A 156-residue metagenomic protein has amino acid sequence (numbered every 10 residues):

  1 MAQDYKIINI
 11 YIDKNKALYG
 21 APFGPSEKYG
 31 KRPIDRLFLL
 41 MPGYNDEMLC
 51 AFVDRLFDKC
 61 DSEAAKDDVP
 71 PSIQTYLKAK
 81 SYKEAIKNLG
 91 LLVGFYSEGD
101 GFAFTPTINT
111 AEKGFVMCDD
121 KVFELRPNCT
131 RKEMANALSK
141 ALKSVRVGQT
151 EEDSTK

Functional and structural regions predicted by a protein language model:
M1-D13, P71, T75, K87-L91 (+2 more regions): Intrinsic N-terminal pre-sequences and regulatory tails
K6-Y44, E98-N136: Intrinsically disordered, low-complexity regulatory segments enriched in Ser/Thr/Pro and charged residues
E27-G30, C60-A64, A111-G114, V145-Q149: Short loop/beta submotifs within extracellular cysteine-rich repeat domains
I34-R36, A65, V69, C118-D120 (+2 more regions): Generic preference for flexible, low-structure residues
L40-G90: Negatively charged, low-complexity tracts enriched in Asp/Glu with abundant Ser/Thr
M41-D61, K121-E152: Ampiphathic alpha-helical segments that act as solvent-exposed interaction surfaces
T75-K113: Acidic, Ser/Thr-rich low-complexity intrinsically disordered segments
